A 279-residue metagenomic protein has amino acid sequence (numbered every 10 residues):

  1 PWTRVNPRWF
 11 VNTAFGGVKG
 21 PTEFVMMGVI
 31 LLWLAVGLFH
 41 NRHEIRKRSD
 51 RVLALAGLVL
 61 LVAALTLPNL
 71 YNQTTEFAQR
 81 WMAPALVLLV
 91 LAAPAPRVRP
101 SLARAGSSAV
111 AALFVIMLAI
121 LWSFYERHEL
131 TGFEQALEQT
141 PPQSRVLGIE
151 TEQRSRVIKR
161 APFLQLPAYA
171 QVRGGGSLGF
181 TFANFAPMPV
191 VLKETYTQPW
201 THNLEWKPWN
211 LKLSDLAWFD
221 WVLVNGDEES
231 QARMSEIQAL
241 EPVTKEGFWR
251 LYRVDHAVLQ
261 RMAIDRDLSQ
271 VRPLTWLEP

Functional and structural regions predicted by a protein language model:
P1-E23, A63-N69: Juxtamembrane membrane-water interface segments that cap and precede transmembrane helices
I30-L32, L91, A95-I120: Signature aromatic-anchored transmembrane alpha helix within multi-pass, membrane-resident enzymes that catalyze glycan
L32-V59: Membrane-interface helix-loop-helix junctions at transmembrane boundaries of multi-pass membrane enzymes, predominantly
L58-E76: Transmembrane-helix signature of polytopic, lipid-linked glycan biosynthesis machinery
Y71, F114-E138: Hydrophobic alpha-helical transmembrane segments in integral membrane proteins
N72-R99: Hydrophobic/aromatic-rich transmembrane helices and adjacent perimembrane loops
E126, L137-D227: Short periplasmic/luminal acceptor-recognition loop of GT-C membrane glycosyltransferases, typified by
E205-P279: Aromatic/acidic, Gly/Pro-rich catalytic loop(s) in extracytoplasmic/lumenal soluble domains of multi-pass membrane
